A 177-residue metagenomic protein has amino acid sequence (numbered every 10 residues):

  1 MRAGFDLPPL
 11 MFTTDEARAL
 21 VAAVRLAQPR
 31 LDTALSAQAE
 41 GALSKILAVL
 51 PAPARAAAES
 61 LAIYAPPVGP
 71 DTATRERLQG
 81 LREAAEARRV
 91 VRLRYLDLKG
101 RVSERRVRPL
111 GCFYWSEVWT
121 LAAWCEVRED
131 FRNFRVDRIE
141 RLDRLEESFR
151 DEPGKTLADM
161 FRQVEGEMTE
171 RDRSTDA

Functional and structural regions predicted by a protein language model:
M1-A177: Short glycine- and basic-residue-enriched patches
